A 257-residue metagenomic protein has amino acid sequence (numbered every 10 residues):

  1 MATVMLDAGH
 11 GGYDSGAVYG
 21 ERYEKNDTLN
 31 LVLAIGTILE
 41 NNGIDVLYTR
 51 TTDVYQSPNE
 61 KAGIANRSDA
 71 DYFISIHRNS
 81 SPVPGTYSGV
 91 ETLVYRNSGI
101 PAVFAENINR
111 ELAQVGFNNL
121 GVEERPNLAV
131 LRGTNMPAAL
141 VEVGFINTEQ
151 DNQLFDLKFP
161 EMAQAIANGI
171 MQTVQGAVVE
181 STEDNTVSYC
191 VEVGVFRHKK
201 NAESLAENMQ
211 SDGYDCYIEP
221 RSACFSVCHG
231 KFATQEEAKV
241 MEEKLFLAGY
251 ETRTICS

Functional and structural regions predicted by a protein language model:
M1-T3, T252-R253: Secondary-structure boundary/capping motif
A2-V4, Y13-D14, R22-D184, R197-K200: Active-site-proximal helix/loop segments of hydrolytic enzymes
M5-G16, E219-A223: Short, surface-exposed beta-strand segments enriched in small/polar/acidic residues
V18-E24, I108, F232-E242: Periplasmic OmpA-like peptidoglycan-binding domain that tethers envelope proteins to the cell wall
Y19, Q153-L154, S204-M209: Short, polar loop/linker segments at the starts of domains and inter-domain junctions
G121, D184-V187, R197-S257: Extracytoplasmic
P137-A139, Y189, F225: Short beta-strand micro-motifs in enzyme catalytic cores
V191-V193: Active-site-flanking beta-strand signature of metal-NTP-handling nucleotidyl enzymes and homologous cyclase-like
